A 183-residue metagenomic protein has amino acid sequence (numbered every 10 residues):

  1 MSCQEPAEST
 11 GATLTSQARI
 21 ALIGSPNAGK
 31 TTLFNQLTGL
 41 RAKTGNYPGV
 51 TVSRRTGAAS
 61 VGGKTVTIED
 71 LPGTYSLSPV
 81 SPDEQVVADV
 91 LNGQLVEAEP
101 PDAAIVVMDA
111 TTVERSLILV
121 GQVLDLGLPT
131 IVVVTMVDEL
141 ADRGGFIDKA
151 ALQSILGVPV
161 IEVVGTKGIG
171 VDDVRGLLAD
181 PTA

Functional and structural regions predicted by a protein language model:
M1-P82: Conserved G1/Walker A P-loop phosphate-binding module
T13-T15, P26, V50-T51, A58-T67 (+4 more regions): Conserved catalytic network of the ASCE P-loop NTPase/AAA+ motor domain
I23, L71-G73, V90, D109 (+1 more regions): A short hydrophobic beta-strand->loop->alpha-helix junction that borders the nucleotide-binding pocket of P-loop NTPases
L33-F34, V52, D70, V87 (+3 more regions): Residue-level signature of catalytic and energy-coupling elements of molecular machines, predominantly ATP/GTP-dependent
P48-V52, K64-T67, P79, D83-V86 (+4 more regions): Helical mechanochemical/support elements of P-loop NTPase systems and associated helical scaffolds
V66, T130-I131, V160: Hydrophobic anchor at the start of a short beta-strand that flanks the dinucleotide cofactor-binding loop
S76, Q94-I118, D125-F146: Conserved Switch II/interswitch segment of TRAFAC-class P-loop GTPases
E139-A183: Canonical P-loop GTPase G-domain recognition
